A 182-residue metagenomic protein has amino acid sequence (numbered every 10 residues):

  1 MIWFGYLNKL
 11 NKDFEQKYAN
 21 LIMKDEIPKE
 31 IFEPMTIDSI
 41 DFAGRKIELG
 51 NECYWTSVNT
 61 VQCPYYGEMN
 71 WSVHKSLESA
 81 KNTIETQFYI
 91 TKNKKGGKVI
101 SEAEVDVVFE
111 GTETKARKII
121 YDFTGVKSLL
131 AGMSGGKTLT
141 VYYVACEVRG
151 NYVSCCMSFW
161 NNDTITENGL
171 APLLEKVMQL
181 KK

Functional and structural regions predicted by a protein language model:
M1, N93-G150: Signature of long, low-cysteine stretches enriched in small and polar/charged residues
I2, I47, C53, V61 (+4 more regions): Hydrophobic beta-strand residues in large extracellular and virion-surface proteins
I2-M35, S39-R45, C53, G150-K182: Surface-exposed amphipathic alpha-helical segments
Y6-L7, C63-G67, D122-T124, S158-N161: Secondary-structure transition/turn motif
K17-A19, T83-Q87, T138-T140: Well-ordered, non-membrane alpha-helical segments in soluble/globular domains
I22, E26, I84-K95, V144-A145 (+2 more regions): Hydrophobic, Leu/Ile/Phe/Ala-enriched alpha-helical segments that form helix-helix packing faces
T36, A43, S57-V58, T140-Y142: Residue-level marker for the onset of beta-strands and adjacent loop->beta junctions in well-ordered domains
A43-A103: Secretory pathway targeting signatures of secreted, lumenal, and periplasmic proteins
